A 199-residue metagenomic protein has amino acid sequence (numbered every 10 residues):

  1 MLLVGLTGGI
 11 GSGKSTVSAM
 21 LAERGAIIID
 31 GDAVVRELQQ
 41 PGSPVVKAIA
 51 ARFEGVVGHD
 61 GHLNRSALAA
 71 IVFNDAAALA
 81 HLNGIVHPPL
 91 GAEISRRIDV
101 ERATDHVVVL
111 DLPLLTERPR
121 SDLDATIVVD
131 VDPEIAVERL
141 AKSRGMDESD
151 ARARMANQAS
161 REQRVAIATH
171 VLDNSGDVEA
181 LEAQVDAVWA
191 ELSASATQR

Functional and structural regions predicted by a protein language model:
M1-A26, D30-A33: Walker A (P-loop) phosphate-binding motif
G13, D32, L82, V109 (+3 more regions): Residue-level signal for inorganic ion chemistry
R24, V46, A50, P133-A141 (+2 more regions): An amphipathic alpha-helix signature
I27, A33, G55, A125 (+1 more regions): Well-ordered beta-strand positions
A33-H106: ATP-dependent small-molecule kinase phosphotransfer cores that center on conserved nucleotide phosphate-binding segments
A33-R36, V57, D132-E134, A153-A156 (+1 more regions): Short, acidic/turn-prone active-site loops that include or flank metal/cofactor- and phosphate-binding residues
I94, S121-D122, K142, M146-L192 (+1 more regions): Small-molecule kinase domains that catalyze NTP-dependent phosphoryl transfer to phosphate-bearing small molecules
S95-S143: ATP-dependent NMP and nucleoside kinases share a basic, alpha-helical "lid"
